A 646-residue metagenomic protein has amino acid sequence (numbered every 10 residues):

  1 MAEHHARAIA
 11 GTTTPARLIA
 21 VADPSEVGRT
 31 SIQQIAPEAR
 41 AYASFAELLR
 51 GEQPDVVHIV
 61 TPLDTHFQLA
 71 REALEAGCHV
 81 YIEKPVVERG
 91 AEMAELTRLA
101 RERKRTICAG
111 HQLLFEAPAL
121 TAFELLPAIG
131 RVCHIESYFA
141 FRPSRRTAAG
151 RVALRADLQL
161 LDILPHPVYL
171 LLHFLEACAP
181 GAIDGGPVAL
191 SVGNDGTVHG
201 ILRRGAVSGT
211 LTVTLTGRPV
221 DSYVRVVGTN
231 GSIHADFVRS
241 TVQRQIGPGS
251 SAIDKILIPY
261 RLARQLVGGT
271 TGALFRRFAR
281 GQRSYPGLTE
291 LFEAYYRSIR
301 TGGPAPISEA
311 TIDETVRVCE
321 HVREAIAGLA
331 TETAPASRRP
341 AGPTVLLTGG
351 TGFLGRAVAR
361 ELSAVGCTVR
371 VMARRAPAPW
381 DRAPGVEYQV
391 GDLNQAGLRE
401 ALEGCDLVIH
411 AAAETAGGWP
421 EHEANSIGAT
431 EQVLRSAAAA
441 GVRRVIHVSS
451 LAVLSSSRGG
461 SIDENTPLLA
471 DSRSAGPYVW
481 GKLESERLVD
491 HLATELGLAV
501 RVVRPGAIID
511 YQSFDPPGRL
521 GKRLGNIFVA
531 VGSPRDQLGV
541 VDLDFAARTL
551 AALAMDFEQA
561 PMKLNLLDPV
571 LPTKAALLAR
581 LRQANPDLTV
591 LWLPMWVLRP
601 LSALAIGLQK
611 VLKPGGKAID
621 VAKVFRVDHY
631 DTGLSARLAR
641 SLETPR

Functional and structural regions predicted by a protein language model:
H5, A36, R40-L99: Beta-loop-alpha module in the N-terminal Rossmann-like domain of NAD(P)-dependent dehydrogenases, especially those
D55, Q389-G428, Q432: NAD(P)H-binding glycine-rich loop region in Rossmannoid oxidoreductase-like domains and their noncatalytic homologs
V56-H58, T289-G342: C-terminal helix-rich "cap/oligomerization" subdomain common to oxidoreductases
C108-G110, G428-Y478, R501: Conserved Rossmann-fold NAD(P)-dependent oxidoreductase catalytic core, especially the SDR/UDP-sugar
L113-D184, G518-N526: Predominantly a Rossmann-like dinucleotide-binding segment in NAD(P)-dependent oxidoreductases
T147-P219, R225, A310, D544: Rossmann-like dinucleotide-binding domain that binds NAD(P)(H)
G196, V226, T333-P343, T549-A618: Mid/C-terminal beta-alpha module of Rossmann-like enzyme folds, strongest in SDR-family dehydrogenases/epimerases
P343-V365: N-terminal Rossmann NAD(P)H-binding glycine-rich loop of SDR-like oxidoreductase domains
